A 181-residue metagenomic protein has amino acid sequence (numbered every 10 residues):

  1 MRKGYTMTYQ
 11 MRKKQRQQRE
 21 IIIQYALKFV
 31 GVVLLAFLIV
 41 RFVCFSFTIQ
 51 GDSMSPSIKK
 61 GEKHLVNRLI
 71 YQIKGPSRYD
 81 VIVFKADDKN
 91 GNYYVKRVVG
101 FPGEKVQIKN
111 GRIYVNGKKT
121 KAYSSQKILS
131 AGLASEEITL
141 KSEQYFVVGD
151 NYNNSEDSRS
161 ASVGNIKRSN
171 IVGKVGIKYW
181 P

Functional and structural regions predicted by a protein language model:
M1-Y93, N165-P181: Protein maturation boundaries and topogenic segments
R16-Q17, S53, G132-V175: Acidic/glycine-rich C-terminal interaction modules and beta/coil loop segments that lie outside canonical DNA-binding
E62, S77-V81, E104, Q144 (+1 more regions): Structural motif
L69, D87, G111, D150-N151: Short, surface-exposed secondary-structure boundary micro-motifs
G75, V99, V106-Q107, I138-K141: Extracellular/periplasmic catalytic domains that process cell-envelope and extracellular macromolecules
Y93-R97, F101-V115: Mid-length scaffold segments of soluble, non-membrane domains
V115-G132: PP2C/PPM family metal-dependent serine/threonine protein phosphatase catalytic domain, recognizing the conserved
